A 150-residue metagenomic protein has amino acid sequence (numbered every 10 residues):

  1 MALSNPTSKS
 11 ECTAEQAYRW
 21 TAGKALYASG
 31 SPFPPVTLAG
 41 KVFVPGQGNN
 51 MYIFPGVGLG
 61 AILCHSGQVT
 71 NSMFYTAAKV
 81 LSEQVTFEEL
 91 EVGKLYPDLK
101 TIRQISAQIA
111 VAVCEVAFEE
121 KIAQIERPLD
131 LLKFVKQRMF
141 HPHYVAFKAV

Functional and structural regions predicted by a protein language model:
S4-P128, F147-V150: Adenosine-phosphate binding glycine-rich loop
L129-V150: Short, amphipathic C-terminal "tail helix"
